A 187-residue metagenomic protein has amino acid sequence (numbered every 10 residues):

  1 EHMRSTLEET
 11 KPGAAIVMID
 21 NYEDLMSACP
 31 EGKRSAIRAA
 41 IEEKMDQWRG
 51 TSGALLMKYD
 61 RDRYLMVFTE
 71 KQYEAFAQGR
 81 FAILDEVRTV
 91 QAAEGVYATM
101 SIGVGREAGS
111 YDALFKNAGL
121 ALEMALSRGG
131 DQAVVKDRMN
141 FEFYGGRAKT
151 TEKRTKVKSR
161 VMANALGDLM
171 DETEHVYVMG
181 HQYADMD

Functional and structural regions predicted by a protein language model:
E1-T10, D20-M26, S127, M139-K153 (+1 more regions): Sensory coupling linkers of modular signal transduction proteins
H2-P12, Q47-L55, A92-A93, R128: Nucleotide second-messenger and two-component phosphorelay signaling modules
E8-G13, N21-D46, M57-K58, Y73-Q78 (+2 more regions): Conserved long alpha-helical elements within nucleotide-processing catalytic cores of c-di-GMP signaling and class III
G13, L55-V67, A92-L120, D131-R138: A short glycine-enriched loop-to-beta-strand structural element that forms part of the catalytic core of nucleotide
G13-A15, Y177: Conserved beta-strand elements of the Class I
E42-G53, E74-G95, G119, M124: Alpha-helical scaffold within the catalytic cores of cyclic-nucleotide enzymes
Y111-F115, K136-T173: C-di-GMP signaling machinery
V176-D187: Short, glycine-rich nucleotide/cofactor-binding loops
